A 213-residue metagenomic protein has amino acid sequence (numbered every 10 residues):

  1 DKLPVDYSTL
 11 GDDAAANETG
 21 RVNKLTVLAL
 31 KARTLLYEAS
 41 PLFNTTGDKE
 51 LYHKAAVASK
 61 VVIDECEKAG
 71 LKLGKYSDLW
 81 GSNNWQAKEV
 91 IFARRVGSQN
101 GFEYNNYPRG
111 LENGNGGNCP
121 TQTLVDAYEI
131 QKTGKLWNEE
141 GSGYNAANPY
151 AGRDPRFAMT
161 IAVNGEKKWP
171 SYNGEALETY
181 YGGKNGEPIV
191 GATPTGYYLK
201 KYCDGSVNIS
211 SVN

Functional and structural regions predicted by a protein language model:
D1-T26, R33-E50, G191-N213: Aromatic-anchored glycine-rich loop motif in surface-exposed flexible loops
R21-P188: An aromatic- and glycine-enriched ligand-binding surface/loop that stacks and positions planar moieties
